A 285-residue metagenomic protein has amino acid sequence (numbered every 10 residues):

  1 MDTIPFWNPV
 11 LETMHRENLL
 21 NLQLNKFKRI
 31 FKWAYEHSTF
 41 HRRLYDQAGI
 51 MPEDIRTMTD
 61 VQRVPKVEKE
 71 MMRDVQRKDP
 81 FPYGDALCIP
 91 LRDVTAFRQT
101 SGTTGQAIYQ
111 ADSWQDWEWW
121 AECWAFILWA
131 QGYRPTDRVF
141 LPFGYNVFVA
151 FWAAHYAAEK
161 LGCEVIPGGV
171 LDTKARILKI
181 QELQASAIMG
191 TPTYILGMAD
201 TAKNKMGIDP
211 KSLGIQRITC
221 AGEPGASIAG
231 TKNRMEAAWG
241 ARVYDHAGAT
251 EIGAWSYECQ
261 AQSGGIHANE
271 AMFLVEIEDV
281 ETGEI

Functional and structural regions predicted by a protein language model:
M1-Q99, G105-E122, F126-A130: Nucleotide 5′-phosphate-binding alpha/beta core
M1-Y35, T39, L161-I285: Active-site glycine/GP-rich loop and adjacent strand/helix microenvironment that borders small-molecule binding pockets
Y45, V61, L128, A158 (+2 more regions): Hydrophobic alpha-helix position signal
V94, W114, G144-V147, T193: Short glycine-enriched loops at secondary-structure junctions
R98, F140, M189: N-terminal Rossmann-like NAD(P) cofactor-binding module of classical short-chain dehydrogenase/reductase
G105-W119, H155-V165, Q184-Y194: Acidic/glycine-enriched edge-of-secondary-structure segments
A121-R138, D172-A185: Conserved ATP-dependent adenylate/AMP-binding module captured primarily in the ANL superfamily
A125, W129-A157, L161: Conserved AMP-binding loop of ANL adenylate-forming enzymes
